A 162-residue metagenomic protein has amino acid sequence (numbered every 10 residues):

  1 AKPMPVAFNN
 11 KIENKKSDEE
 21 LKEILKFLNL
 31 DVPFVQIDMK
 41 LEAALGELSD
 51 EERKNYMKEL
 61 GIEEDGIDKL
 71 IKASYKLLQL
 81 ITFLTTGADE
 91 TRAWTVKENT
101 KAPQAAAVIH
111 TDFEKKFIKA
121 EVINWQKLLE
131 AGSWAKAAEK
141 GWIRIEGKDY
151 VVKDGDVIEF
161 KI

Functional and structural regions predicted by a protein language model:
A1-K153, I158: C-terminal-of-GTPase-core extension/linker across diverse P-loop GTPases
